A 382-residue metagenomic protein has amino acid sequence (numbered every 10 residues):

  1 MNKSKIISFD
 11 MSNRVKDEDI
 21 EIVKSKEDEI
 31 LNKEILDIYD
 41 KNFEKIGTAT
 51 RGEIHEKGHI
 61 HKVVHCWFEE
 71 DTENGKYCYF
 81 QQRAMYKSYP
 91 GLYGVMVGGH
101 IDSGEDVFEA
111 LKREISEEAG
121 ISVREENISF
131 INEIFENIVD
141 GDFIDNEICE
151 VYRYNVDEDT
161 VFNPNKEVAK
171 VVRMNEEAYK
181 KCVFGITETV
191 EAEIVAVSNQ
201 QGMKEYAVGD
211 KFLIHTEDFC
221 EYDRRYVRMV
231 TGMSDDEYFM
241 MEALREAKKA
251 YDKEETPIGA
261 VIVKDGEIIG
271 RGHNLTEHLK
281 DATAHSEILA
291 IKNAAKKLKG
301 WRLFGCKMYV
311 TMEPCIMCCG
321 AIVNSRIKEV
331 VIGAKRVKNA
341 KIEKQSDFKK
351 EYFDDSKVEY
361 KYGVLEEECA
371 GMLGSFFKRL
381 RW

Functional and structural regions predicted by a protein language model:
N2-V15, N132-V139, I144-G232: Nudix hydrolase/Nudix homology domain
D19-K26, T50-E53, D235-E255: Short, basic/aromatic recognition patches
I22-N74: Acidic, metal-coordinating catalytic segment for phosphate/diphosphate chemistry, firing primarily on the Nudix
H55-H59, I134-E147, I316-V323: Acidic pyrophosphate-coordinating catalytic loop
E56, V63-H100: A glycine-rich, hydrophobic loop/mini-helix early in the fold
V64-F68, I258-G266: Short beta-strand scaffold segments in enzyme catalytic cores
F80, M96-I131, Y152: The catalytic Nudix box helix
G232-Y251, P314-W382: Zinc-dependent deaminase
